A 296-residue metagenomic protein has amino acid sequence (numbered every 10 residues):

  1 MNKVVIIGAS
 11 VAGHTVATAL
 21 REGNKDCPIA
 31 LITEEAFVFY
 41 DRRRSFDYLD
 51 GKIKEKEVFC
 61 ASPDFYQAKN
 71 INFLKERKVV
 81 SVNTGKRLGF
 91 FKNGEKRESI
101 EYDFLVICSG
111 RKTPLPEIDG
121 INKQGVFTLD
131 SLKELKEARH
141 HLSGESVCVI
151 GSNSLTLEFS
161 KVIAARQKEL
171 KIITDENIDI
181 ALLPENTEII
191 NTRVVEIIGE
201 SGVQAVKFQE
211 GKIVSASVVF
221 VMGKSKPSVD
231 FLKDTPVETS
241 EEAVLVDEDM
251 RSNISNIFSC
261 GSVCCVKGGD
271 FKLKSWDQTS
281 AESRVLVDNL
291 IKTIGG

Functional and structural regions predicted by a protein language model:
M1-K3, E76, S143-S146, N191: Phosphate-coordination loops involved in phosphoryl transfer and adenosine-cofactor binding
N2-N72, S154-L182: Beta1-alpha1 glycine-rich phosphate/pyrophosphate-binding loop at the start of Rossmann-like nucleotide-binding domains
I6, I29, V106, V219-F220: Hydrophobic beta-strand scaffold positions of dinucleotide-using enzymes
D26, A68-N93, I100, A164-E248 (+1 more regions): A Rossmann-like FAD-binding core segment of flavoenzymes
F104, S109-R166, V246: Glycine-rich dinucleotide-binding loop and its adjacent helix/turn
I107-C108, V149, F208, V221 (+1 more regions): Redox-cofactor binding/interface segments in oxidoreductases and associated redox assembly factors
N122-S143, G202, I213-D288: FAD-site-proximal beta/loop scaffold in flavoenzymes
V287-G295: Short, hydrophobic alpha-helical segments
